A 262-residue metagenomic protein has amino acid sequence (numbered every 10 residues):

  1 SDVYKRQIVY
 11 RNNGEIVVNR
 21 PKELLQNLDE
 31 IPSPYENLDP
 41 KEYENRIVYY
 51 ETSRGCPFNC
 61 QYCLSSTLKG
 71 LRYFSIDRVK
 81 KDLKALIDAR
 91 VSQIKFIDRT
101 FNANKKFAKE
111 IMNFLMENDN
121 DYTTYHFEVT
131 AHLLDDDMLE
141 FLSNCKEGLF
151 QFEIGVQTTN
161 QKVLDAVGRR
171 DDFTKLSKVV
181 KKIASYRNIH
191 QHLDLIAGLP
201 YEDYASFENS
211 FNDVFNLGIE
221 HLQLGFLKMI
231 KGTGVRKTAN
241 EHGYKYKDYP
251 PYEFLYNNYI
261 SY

Functional and structural regions predicted by a protein language model:
D2-Y4: Short, small-residue-biased leader/transition segments that mark boundaries at the very start of proteins
R11-E15: Short acidic-glycine loop/turn motifs at beta-strand connectors
P21-K22, I31, A108-K109, M138-L139 (+1 more regions): Short aromatic-enriched loop/helix-cap "lid" or pocket-rim segments at secondary-structure transitions that line
K22-L38: A short, charged helix-loop
S33-S185, A197: Radical SAM [4Fe-4S] cluster-binding motif and immediate context
F58, K105-K106, V156, K162-V167 (+2 more regions): Flexible glycine/acidic-rich beta-alpha junction loops that bind and position SAM and/or redox cofactors in anaerobic
M112-F114, S210, A239-G243: Short, hinge-like loop/turn segments at secondary-structure boundaries
M138-L142, Y201-N216: Catalytic cores of alpha/beta
